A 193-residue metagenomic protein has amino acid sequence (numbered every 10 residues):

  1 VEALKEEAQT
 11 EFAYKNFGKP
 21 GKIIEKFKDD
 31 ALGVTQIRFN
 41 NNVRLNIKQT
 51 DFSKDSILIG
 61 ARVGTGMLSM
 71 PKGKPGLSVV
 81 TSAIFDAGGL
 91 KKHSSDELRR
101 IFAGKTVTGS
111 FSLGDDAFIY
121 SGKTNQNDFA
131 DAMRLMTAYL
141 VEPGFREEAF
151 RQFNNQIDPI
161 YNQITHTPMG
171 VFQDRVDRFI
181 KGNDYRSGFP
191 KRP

Functional and structural regions predicted by a protein language model:
V1, N46-K48, S53-D86, L90-E142 (+2 more regions): M16 family metallopeptidases and their MPP-like homologs
V1-G64, L68-P71: Proteolytic maturation boundary segments
P20, E25-D29, P159-I164, K191-P193: Short secondary-structure transition/capping segments
